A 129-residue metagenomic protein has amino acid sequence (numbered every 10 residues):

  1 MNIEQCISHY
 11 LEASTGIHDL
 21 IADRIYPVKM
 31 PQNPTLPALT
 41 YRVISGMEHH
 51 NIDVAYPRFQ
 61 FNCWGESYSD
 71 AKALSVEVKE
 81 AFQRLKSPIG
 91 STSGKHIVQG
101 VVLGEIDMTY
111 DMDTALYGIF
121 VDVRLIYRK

Functional and structural regions predicted by a protein language model:
M1-M47, S69, A73, L85-I97: Small/polar-rich, solvent-exposed N-terminal microdomains that initiate assembly or binding
I17, Q83-K129: Acidic-leaning, charged glycine-interspersed low-complexity segments
P31, N51-I52, F61, D113: Generic marker of residues within folded, mature protein domains
V43-N51, Y110-M112: Short beta-strand/turn micro-motifs at beta-sheet edges
M47-H49, F61-G65, A81-K86: Short, surface-exposed linear patches
D53-A71, V78, Y117-Y127: Oligomerization/assembly interface segments of phage tail-like spikes and tubes
